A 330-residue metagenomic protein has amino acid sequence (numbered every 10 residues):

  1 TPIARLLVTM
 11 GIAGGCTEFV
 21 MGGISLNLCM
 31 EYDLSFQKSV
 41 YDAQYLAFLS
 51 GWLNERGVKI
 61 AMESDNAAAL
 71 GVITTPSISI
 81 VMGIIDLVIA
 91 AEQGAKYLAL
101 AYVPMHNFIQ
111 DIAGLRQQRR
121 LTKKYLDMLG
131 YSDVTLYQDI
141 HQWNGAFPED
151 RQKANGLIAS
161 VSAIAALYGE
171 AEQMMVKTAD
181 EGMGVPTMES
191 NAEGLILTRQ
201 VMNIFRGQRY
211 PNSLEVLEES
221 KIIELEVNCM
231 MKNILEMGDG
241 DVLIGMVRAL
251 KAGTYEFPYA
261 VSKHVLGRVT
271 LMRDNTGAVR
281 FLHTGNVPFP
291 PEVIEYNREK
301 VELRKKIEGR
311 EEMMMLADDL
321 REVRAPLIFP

Functional and structural regions predicted by a protein language model:
T1-Q93, Y97-A101, N107, V293-P330: Catalytic alpha/beta active-site cores
I3-L7, D42-L49, S79-D86, G114 (+8 more regions): General structural feature for long, well-ordered alpha-helical segments within catalytic domains of soluble enzymes
G11-G15, G22-G23, G51, G57 (+18 more regions): Residue-identity detector for glycine
I12-G15, F19, A47-G57, K123-L126 (+6 more regions): Structural signal for hydrophobic packing residues in well-ordered secondary-structure cores of soluble enzyme domains
Q37, V58-E193: Long alpha-helical, hydrophobic tracts
R56-V58, L129-P148, Y210-N233: Electropositive, surface-exposed helix/loop patches at the edges of structured domains that serve as adaptable
E170-P330: Acidic, glycine-enriched catalytic cores built around paired aspartates
